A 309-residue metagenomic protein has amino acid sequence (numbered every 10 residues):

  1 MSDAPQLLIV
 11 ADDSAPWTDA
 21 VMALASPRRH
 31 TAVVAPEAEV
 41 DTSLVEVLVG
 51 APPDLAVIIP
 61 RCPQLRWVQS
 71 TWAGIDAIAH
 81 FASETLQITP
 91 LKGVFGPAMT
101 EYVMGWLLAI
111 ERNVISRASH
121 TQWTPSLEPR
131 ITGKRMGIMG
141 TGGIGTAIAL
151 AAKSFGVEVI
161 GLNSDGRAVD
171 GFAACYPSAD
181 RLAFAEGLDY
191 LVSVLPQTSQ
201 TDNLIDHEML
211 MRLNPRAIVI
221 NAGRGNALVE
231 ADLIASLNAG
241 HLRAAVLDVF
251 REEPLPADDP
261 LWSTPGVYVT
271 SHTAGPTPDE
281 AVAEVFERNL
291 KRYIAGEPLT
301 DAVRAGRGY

Functional and structural regions predicted by a protein language model:
M1-V47: N-terminal glycine-/charge-rich "phosphate-binding" loop or analogous flexible N-terminal tail
A4, T132-M136, R216: Phosphate-coordination loops involved in phosphoryl transfer and adenosine-cofactor binding
A32-L44, A56-V57, A173-L188: Short acidic low-complexity segments
E46-S119: Phosphate/diphosphate ligand-binding glycine-rich loop within oxidoreductases
T89-P90, V94-Y102, H120, E253-Y309: C-terminal helix-to-coil terminal segments
V114-A147, A174: Glycine-rich NAD(P)-binding loop of Rossmann-like domains
S154-G171: NAD(P)-binding Rossmann-fold cofactor-contacting core
G166-P260: Rossmann-like adenosine-cofactor binding region
